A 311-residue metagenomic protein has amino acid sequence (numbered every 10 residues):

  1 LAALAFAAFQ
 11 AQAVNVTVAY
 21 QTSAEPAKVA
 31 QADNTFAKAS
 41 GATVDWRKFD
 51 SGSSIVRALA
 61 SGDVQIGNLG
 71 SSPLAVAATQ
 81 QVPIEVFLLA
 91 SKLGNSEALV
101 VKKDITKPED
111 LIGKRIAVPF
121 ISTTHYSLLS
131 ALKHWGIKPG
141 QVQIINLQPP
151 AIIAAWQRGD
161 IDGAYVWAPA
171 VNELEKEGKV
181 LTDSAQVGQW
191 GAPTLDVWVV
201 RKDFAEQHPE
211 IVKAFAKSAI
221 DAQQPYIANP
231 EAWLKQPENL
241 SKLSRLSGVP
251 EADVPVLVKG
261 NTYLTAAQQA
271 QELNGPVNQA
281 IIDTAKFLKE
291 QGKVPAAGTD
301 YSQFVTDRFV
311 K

Functional and structural regions predicted by a protein language model:
F6-A13: Sec/Tat signal peptide C-region and signal peptidase I cleavage site
V14-N146, D162-A168, K179, S184 (+1 more regions): Short, glycine-/small- and polar/acidic-enriched structural segments that line small-molecule recognition paths
A30, S71, Y126, W198 (+2 more regions): A generic alpha-helix surface/boundary motif
T35, V76, A131, E173 (+2 more regions): Residues within well-ordered alpha helices
S72, I145, A151-R245: Pocket-lining segment of extracytoplasmic ligand-binding domains
E206-K293: Secondary-structure end/capping motifs
E290-K311: Hinge/cleft segment of the Venus flytrap/periplasmic-binding protein
